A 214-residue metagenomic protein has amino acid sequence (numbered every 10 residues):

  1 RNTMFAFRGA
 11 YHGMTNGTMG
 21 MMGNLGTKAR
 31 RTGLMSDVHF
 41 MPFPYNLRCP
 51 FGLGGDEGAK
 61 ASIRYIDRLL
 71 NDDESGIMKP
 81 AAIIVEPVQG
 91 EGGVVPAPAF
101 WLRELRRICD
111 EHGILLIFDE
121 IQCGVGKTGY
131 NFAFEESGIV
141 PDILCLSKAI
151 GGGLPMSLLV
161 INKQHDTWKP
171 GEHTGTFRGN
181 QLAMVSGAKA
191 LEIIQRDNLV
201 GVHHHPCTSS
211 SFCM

Functional and structural regions predicted by a protein language model:
R1-M214: Conserved N-terminal phosphate-binding loop of PLP-dependent enzymes in the Aspartate aminotransferase
